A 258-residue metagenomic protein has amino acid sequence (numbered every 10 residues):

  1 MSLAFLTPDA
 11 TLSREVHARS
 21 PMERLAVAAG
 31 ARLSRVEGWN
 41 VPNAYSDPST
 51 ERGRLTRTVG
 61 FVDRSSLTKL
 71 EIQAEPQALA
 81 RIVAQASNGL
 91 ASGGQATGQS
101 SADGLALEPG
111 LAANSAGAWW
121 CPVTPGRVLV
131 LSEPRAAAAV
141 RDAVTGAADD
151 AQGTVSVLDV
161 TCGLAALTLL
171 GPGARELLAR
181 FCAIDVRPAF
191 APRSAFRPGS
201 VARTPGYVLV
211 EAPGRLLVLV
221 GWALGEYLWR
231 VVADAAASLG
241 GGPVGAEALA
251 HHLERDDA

Functional and structural regions predicted by a protein language model:
M1-A258: Basic, glycine/lysine-rich polyanion-binding surfaces/domains
